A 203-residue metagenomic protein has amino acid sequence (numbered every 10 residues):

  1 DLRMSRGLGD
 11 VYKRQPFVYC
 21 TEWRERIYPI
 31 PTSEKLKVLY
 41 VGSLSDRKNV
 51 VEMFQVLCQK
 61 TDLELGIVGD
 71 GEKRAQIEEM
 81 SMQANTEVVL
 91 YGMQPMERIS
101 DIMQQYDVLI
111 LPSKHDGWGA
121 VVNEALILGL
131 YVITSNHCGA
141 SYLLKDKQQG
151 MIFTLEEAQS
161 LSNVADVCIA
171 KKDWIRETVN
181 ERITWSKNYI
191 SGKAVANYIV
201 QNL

Functional and structural regions predicted by a protein language model:
D1-Q15: Single conserved hydrophobic/aromatic residue that forms the stacking wall/gate of nucleotide- or nucleobase-binding
L36-Q59, E72-A75: A conserved mid-protein helix/loop that constitutes part of the nucleotide-sugar donor-binding site
E78-Q94: Nucleotide-activated donor-binding/catalytic signature segment of Leloir-type glycosyltransferases, i.e., the conserved
M93, D101-Y106: Short alpha-helical donor nucleotide-sugar binding micro-motif in glycosyltransferases
K114: Aromatic "clamp/platform" in nucleotide-sugar-dependent glycosyltransferases that forms part of the donor/acceptor
Y131-T134: Short hydrophobic beta-strand element within catalytic cores of glycosyltransferases and related nucleotide-activated
D146-K147, M151-A158, V167-K172: Conserved acidic donor-binding segment of nucleotide-sugar-dependent glycosyltransferases
D173-N202: A charged, aromatic-enriched C-terminal amphipathic alpha-helix characteristic of glycosyltransferases across folds
